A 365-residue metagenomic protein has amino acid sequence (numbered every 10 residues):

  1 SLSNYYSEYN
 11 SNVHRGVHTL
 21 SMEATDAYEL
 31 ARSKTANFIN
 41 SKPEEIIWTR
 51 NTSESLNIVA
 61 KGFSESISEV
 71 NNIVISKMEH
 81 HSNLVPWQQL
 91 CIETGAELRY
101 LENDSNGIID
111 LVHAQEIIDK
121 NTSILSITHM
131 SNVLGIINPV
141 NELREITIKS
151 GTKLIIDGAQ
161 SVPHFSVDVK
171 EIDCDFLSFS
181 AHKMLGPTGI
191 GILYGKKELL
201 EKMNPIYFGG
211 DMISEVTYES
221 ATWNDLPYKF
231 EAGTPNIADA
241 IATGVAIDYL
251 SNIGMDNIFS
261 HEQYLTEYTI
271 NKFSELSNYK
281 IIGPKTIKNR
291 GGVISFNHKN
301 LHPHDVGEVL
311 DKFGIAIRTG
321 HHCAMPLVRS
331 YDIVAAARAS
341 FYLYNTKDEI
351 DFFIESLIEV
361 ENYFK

Functional and structural regions predicted by a protein language model:
S1-K365: Pyridoxal 5′-phosphate
